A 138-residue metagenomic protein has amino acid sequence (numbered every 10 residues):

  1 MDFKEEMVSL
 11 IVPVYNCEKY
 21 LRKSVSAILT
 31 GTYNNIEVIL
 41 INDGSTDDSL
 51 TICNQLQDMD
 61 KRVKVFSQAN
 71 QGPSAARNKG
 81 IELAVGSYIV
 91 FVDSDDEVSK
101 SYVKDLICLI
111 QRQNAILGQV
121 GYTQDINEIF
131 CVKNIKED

Functional and structural regions predicted by a protein language model:
M1-D138: Nucleotide-sugar donor-binding/catalytic module of glycosyltransferases that assemble extracellular/cell-envelope
